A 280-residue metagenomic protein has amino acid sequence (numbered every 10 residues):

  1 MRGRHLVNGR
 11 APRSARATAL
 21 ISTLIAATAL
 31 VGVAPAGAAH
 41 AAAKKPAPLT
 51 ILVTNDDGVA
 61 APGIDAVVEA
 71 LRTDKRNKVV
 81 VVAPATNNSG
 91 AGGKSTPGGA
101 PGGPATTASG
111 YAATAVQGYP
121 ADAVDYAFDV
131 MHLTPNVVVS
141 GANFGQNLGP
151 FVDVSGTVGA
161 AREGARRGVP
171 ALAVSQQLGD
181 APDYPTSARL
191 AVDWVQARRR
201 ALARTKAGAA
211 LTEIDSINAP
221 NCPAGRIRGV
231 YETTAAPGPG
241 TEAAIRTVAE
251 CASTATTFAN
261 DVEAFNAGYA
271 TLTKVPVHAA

Functional and structural regions predicted by a protein language model:
R2-A41: Secretory targeting and sorting signals
P46-A47, E69-A123, T134: A cross-family phosphate/adenosyl-ligand binding-site feature
T50, N136-V137: Structural motif
T54-D57, V82-N87, V116-Y119, S140-F144 (+4 more regions): Active-site-proximal beta-strand/loop segments in catalytic clefts of secreted hydrolases
P62-A66, A70, Y119-Y126, G159 (+1 more regions): Extracytoplasmic/secreted proteins, especially bacterial periplasmic and envelope-associated proteins
D153-G159: Charged helix-capping and loop-helix junction motifs
A165-S187: Glycine-rich phosphate/pyrophosphate-binding loops and their adjacent beta-strand/loop elements at enzyme active sites
P185-A280: Electrostatically charged, flexible surface regions
